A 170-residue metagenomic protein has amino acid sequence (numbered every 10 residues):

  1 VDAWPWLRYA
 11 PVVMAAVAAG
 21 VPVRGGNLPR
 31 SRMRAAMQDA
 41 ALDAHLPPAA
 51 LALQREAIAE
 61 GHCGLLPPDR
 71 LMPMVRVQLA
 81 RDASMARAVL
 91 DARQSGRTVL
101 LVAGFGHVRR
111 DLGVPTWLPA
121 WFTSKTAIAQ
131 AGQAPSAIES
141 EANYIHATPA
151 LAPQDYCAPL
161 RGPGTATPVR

Functional and structural regions predicted by a protein language model:
V1-Q94: A substrate-binding/cap region within the structured catalytic cores of diverse enzymes
P73, V77, G96-H107, K125-I128: Glycine-rich anion-binding loop/nest that anchors nucleotide
S84-R93, H107-R170: C-terminal regions of proteins
